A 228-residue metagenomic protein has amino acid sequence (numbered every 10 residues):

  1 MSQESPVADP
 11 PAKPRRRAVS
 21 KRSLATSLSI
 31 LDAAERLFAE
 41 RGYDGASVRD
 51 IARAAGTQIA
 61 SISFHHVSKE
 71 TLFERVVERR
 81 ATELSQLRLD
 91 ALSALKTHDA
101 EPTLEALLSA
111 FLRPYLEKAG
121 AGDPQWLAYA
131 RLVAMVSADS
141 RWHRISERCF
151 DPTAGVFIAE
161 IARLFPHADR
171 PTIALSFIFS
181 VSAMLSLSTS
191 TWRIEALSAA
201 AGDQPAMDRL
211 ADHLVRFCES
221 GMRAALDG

Functional and structural regions predicted by a protein language model:
M1-K13, A106, E117, A121 (+1 more regions): C-terminal peripheral helix-coil segments that are non-catalytic and often amphipathic
R16-S20: Short Lys/Arg-rich basic patches
S23, S27-E35: Short, leucine-enriched amphipathic alpha-helices that occur as contiguous helical runs
S29, L37-R79: Helix-turn-helix
R80-L92: Conserved phosphoryl-transfer catalytic core
L89-W126: Hydrophobic alpha-helical connector segments
A106, A121-D151, T191-E195: Amphipathic alpha-helical segments used for helix-helix packing
F111, Y115, A130-S137, S180 (+2 more regions): Short alpha-helical scaffolding segments that buttress acidic/His motifs in well-ordered protein cores
